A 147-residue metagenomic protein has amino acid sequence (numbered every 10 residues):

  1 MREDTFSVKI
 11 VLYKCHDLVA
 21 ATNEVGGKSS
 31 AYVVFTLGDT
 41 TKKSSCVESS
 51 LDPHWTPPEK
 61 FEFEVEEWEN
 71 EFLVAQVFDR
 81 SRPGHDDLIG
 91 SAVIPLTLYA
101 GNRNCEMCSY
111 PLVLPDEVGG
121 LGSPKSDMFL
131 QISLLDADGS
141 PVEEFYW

Functional and structural regions predicted by a protein language model:
E3, K42-K43: Conserved helix-loop functional segments at active or binding sites
D4-K9, A31: Short structural boundary motif marking the start of a folded domain
F6, L18-A20: Extracellular, modular beta-sheet/disulfide-rich ectodomains of secreted and cell-surface proteins
V11-Y13: Short edge beta-strand/loop segments characteristic of extracellular beta-sandwich folds
H16, N23-V25, S29-Y32, S45-P57 (+2 more regions): C2 and C2-like phospholipid-binding beta-sandwich domains
V34-T41: Short amphipathic beta-strand segments in non-cytosolic proteins
E62-N70: Short Pro-Gly-centered beta-turn/loop motif in secreted/extracellular proteins
